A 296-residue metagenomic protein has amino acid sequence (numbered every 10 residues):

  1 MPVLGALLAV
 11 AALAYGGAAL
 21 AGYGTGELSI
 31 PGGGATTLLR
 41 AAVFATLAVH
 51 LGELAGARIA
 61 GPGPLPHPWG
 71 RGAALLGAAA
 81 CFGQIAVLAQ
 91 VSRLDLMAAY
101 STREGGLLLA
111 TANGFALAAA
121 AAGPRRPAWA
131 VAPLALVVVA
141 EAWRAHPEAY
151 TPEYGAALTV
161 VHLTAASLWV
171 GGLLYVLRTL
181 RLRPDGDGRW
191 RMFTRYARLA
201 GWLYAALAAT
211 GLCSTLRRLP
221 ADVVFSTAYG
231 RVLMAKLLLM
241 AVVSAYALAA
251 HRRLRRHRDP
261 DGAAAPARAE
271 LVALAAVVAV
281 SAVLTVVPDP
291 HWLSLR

Functional and structural regions predicted by a protein language model:
M1-R296: Polytopic transmembrane helical bundles with strong interfacial aromatic enrichment
